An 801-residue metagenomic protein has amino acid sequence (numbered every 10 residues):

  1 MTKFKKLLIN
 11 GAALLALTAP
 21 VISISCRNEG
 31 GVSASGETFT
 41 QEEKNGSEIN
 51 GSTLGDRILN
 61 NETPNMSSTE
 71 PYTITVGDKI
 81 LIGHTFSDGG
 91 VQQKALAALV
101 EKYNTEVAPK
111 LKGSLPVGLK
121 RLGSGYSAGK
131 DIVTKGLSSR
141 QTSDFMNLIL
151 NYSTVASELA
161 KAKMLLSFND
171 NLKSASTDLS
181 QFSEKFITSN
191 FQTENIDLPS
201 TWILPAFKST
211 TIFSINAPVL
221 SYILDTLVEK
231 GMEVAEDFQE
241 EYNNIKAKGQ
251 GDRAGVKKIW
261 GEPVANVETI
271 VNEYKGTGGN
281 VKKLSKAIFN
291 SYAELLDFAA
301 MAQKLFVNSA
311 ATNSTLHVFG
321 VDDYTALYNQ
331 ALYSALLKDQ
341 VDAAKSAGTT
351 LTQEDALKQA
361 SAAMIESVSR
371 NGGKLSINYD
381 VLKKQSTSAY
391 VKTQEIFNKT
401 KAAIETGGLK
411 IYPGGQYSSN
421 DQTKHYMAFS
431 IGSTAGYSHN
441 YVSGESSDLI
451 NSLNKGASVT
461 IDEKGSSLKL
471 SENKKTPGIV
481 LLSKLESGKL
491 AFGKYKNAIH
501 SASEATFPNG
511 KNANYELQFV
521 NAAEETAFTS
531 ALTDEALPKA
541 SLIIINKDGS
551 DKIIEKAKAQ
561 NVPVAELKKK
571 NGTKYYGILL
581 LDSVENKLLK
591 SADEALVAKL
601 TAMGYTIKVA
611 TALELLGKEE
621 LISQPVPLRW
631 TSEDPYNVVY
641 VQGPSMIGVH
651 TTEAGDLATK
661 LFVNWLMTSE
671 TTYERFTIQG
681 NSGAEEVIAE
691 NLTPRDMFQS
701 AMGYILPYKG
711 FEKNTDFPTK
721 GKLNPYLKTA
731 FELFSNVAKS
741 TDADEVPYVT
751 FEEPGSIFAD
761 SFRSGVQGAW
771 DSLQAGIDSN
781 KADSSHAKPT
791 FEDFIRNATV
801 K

Functional and structural regions predicted by a protein language model:
M1-V32: Gram-positive Sec-dependent secretion signals
V21-K161, S176-T177, N780, S784 (+1 more regions): Conserved N-terminal structural module of periplasmic/extracytoplasmic solute-binding proteins
G83, G703-V800: C-terminal capping/gating helix-and-loop segments adjacent to ligand/active sites or protein-protein/ligand interfaces
G125-S167, S180-I203, F213, D297-V307 (+2 more regions): Pocket-flanking alpha-helical
T154-K258, L615-G617, I622-P627: Hinge/lid segment of periplasmic solute-binding proteins
E194-A206, F238-I377, K424-A428, G432: Extracytoplasmic/periplasmic solute-binding protein
K246-R253, A502, A523-F528, L537-S541 (+2 more regions): Periplasmic-binding protein-like
Y292, L296-A300, A326-I431, A435-K618 (+1 more regions): Glycine-centered hinge/linker elements that transmit conformational signals in sensory and ligand-binding systems
